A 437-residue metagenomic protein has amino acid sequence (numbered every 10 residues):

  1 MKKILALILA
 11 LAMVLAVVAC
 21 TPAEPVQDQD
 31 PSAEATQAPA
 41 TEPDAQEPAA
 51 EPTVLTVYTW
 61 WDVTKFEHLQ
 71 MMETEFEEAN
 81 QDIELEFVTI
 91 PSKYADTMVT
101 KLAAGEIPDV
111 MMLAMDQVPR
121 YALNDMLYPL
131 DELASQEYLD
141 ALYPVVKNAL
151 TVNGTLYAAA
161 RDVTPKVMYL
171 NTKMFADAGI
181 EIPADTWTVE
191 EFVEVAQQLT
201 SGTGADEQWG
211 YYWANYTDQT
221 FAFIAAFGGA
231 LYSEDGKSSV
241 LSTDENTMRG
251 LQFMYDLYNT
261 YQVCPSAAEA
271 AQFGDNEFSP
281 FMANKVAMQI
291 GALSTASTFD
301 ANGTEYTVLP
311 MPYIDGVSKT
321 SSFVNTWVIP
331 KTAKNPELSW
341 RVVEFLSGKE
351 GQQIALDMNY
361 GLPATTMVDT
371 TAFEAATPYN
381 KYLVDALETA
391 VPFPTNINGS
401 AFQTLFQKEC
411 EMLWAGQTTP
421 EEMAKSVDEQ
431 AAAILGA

Functional and structural regions predicted by a protein language model:
E47, M115-V167, E190, T307-L309 (+1 more regions): Hinge/lid segment of periplasmic solute-binding proteins
E47, P129-L142, D185, G202-G204 (+7 more regions): Short, solvent-exposed loop/beta-turn-alpha elements that line the ligand-binding surface or hinge of extracytoplasmic
T74, E78-A79, E84, A178 (+5 more regions): Extracytoplasmic/periplasmic substrate-recognition and gating elements
E75-L142, T151, A176-G179, S279-M282 (+4 more regions): Extracytoplasmic "Venus flytrap"/periplasmic binding protein-like
A122-M126, V146-P183, W213-G236, S322-I329 (+2 more regions): Periplasmic solute-binding protein
A176-D177, I182, D256-Q262, D385-A437: Conserved C-terminal helix/tail region of periplasmic/extracytoplasmic solute-binding proteins
A196-Q197, S238-A268: Glycine-centered hinge/linker elements that transmit conformational signals in sensory and ligand-binding systems
Y306, L356-Q407, M412: Long, aromatic- and glycine/proline-rich binding clefts that accommodate carbohydrate-like moieties
